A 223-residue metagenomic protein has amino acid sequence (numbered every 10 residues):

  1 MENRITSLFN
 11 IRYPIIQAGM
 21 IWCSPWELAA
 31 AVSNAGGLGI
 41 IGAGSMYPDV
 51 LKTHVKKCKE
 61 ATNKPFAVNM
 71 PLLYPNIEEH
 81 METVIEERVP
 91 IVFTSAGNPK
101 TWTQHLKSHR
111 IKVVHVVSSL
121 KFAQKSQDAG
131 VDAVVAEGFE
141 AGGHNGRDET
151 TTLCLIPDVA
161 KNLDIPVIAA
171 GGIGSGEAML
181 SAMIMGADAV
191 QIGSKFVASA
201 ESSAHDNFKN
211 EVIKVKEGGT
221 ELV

Functional and structural regions predicted by a protein language model:
M1-N162, P166: Active-site entrance/lid segments in N-terminal catalytic domains of soluble metabolic enzymes
M20, G172-I173: Active-site metal-binding loops of divalent metal-dependent hydrolases
V116, G171-G172: Conserved acidic functional residues
G146-I168, G174-V223: Conserved active-site-proximal phosphate/metal-binding subdomains
